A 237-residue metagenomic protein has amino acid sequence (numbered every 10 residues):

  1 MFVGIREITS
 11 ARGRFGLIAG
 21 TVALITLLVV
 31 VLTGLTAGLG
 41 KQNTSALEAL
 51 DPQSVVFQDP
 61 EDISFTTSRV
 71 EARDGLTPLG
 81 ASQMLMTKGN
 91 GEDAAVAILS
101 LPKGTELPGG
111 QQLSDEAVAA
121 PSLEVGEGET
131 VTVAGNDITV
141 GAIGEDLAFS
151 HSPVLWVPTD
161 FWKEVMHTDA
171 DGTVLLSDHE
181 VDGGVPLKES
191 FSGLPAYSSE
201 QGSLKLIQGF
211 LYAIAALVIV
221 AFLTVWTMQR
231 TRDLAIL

Functional and structural regions predicted by a protein language model:
M1, I5, T33-G34, D59: N-terminal membrane-targeting/anchoring modules of bacterial envelope and secretion proteins
M1-G16, R230-D233: Feature of multi-pass inner-membrane transport and sensor proteins that recognizes transmembrane helices together
T9, R14, L27-S54: Alpha-helical transmembrane segments
L24-L35, A215-L223: Hydrophobic alpha-helical membrane-associated segments
S45-M86, A95-A97: Membrane-proximal extracellular/periplasmic loop immediately following the first transmembrane helix
M84-Q201: Basic-flanked hydrophobic alpha-helices used for secretion and membrane insertion
V181-L217, T224-R232, I236-L237: Peri-transmembrane interface segments
